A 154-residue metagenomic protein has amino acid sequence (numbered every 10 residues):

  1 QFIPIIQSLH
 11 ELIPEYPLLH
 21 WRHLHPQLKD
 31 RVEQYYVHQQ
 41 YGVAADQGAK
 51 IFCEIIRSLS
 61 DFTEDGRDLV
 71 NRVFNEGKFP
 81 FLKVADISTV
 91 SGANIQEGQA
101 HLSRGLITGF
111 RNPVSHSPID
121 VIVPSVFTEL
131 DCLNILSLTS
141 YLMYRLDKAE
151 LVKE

Functional and structural regions predicted by a protein language model:
Q1-L106, I122-S125, E129, K148-E154: Amphipathic alpha-helical interface elements
L106-P118: Short amphipathic alpha-helical "interface-anchor" segments enriched in bulky aromatics
P113, D120-P124, L130-S137: Long hydrophobic alpha-helical segments typical of transmembrane helices together with their membrane-interfacial
D131-A149: Structured adenosyl-cofactor binding patch, chiefly the S-adenosyl-L-methionine
